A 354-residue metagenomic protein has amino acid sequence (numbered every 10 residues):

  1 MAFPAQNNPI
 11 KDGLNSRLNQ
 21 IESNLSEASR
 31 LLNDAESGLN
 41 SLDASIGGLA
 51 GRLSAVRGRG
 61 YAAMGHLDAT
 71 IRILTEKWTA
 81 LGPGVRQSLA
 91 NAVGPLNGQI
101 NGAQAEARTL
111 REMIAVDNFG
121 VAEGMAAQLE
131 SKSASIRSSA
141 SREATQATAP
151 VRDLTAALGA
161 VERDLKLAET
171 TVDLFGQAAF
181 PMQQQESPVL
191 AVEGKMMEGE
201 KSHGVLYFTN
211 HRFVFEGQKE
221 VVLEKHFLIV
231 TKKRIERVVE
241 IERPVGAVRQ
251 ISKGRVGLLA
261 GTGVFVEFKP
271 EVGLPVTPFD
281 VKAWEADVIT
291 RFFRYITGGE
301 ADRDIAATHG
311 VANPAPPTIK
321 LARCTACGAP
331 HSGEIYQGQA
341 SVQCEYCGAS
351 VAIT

Functional and structural regions predicted by a protein language model:
A2-N97, N101-Q104, A126-F208: Anionic N-terminal interaction surfaces
A105, T109-A160, G261-F293: Extended, hydrophobic interaction surfaces within ordered domains
R163-T170, P316-K320, T354: Short domain-boundary/entry signatures in modular proteins, especially in secreted/extracellular architectures
S202-H203, E216-G328: Acidic, Ser/Thr- and proline-rich intrinsically disordered linker/docking segments of eukaryotic scaffolds
C327, C344-C347: Short Cys/His-rich metal-coordination motifs, predominantly Zn2+-binding knuckles/fingers
G328-H331, S350-I353: Cys/His-rich microdomains that often coordinate metals
E334-Q343: Short linker/helix segments within small regulatory modules
